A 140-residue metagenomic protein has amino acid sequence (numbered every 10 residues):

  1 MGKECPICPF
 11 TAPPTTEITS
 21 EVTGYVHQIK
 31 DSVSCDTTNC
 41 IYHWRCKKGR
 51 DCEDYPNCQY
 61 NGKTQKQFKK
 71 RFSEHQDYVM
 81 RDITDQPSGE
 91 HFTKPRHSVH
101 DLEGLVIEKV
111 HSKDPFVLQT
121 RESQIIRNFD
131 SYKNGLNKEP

Functional and structural regions predicted by a protein language model:
M1-P140: Charged structural interfaces that engage phosphate-rich ligands and support phosphoryl-transfer chemistry
